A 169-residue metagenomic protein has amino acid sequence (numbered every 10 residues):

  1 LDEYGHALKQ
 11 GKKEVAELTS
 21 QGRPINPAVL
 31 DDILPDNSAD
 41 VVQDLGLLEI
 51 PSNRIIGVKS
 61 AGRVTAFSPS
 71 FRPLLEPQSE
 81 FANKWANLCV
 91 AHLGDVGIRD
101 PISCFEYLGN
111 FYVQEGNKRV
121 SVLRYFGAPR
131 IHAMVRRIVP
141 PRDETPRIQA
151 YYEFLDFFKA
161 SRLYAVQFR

Functional and structural regions predicted by a protein language model:
L1-L108, Q114, K118, R124-Y125 (+1 more regions): Short, charged/polar connector segments at secondary-structure boundaries
P101-N110, Q114-R169: Glycine- and acidic-residue-rich phosphate-binding/metal-coordinating active-site segment common to enzymes that handle
